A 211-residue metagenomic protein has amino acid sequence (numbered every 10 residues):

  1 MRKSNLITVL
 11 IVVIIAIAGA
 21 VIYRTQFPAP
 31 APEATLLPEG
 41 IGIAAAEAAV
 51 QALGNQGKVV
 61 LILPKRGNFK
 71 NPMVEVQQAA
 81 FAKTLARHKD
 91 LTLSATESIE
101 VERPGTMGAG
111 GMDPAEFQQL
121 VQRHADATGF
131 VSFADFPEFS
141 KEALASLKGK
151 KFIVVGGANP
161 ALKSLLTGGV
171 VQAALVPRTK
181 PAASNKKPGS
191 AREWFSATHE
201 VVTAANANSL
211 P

Functional and structural regions predicted by a protein language model:
R2-P211: A residue-level marker of the well-folded mature domains of exported/periplasmic proteins
